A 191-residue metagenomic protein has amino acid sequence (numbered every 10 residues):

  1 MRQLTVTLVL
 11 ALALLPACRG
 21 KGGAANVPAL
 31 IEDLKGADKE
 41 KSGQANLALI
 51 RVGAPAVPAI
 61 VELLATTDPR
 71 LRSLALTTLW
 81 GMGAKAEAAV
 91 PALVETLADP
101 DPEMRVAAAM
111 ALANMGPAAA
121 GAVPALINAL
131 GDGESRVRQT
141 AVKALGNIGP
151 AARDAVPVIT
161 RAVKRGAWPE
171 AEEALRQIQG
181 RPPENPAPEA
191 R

Functional and structural regions predicted by a protein language model:
M1-T7: Bacterial N-terminal signal peptides that target proteins for export
T7-L15: Bacterial N-terminal signal peptides
L14-P16, T67, P100, G133: Coiled-coil-like amphipathic alpha-helices with heptad-repeat character
C18-A24, E40-A54, E62, R70-K85 (+4 more regions): Structural detector for internal amphipathic alpha-helices that build alpha-solenoid repeat scaffolds
K21-D33, A54-A65, A84-A98, P117-G131 (+2 more regions): Amphipathic alpha-helical scaffolding segments comprising HEAT/armadillo-like alpha-solenoid repeats
